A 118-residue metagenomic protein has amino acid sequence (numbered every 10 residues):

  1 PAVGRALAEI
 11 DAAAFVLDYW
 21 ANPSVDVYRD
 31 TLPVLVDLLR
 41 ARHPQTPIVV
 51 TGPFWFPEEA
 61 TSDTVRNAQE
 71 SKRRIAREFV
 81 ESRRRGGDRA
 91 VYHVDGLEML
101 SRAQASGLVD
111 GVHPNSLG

Functional and structural regions predicted by a protein language model:
A2-Q45, P53-A60, S106-G107: Oxyanion-hole/transition-state-stabilizing segment in secreted/luminal serine hydrolases and related acyltransferases
R42-T46, A76-F79: Short, surface-exposed, polar/charged, turn-prone segments marking secondary-structure boundaries
F56-G118: Catalytic His-Asp segment of secreted/periplasmic serine-dependent ester chemistry enzymes
